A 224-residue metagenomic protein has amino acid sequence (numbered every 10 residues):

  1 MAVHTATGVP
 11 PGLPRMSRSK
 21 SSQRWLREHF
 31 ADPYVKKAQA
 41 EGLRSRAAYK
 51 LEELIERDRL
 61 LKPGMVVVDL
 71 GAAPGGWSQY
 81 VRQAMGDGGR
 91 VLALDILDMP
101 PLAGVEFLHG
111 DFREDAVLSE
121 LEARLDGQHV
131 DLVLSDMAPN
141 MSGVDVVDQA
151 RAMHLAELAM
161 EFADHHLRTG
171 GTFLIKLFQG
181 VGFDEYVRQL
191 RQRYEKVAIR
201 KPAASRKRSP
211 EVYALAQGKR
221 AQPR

Functional and structural regions predicted by a protein language model:
A6-M65: Class I SAM-dependent methyltransferase Rossmann-like catalytic core, especially the SAM/SAH-binding loop
K62, M85-G86, L167-R168: Helix-to-beta-strand junctions that scaffold the AdoMet/dcAdoMet cofactor pocket in Class I SAM-dependent enzymes
P63-A73: Conserved class I S-adenosyl-L-methionine
P74-D87: Conserved SAM-binding loop of SAM-dependent methyltransferases across substrates and taxa, primarily the Class I
R82, M153-T169: A short glycine-rich, Lys/Arg-flanked "PGG" loop and its adjoining helix->strand segment in the class I
L94-S142: S-adenosyl-L-methionine
T169-L177: Conserved beta-strand signature within the Rossmann-like core of class I S-adenosyl-L-methionine
L177-R224: Class I S-adenosyl-L-methionine
